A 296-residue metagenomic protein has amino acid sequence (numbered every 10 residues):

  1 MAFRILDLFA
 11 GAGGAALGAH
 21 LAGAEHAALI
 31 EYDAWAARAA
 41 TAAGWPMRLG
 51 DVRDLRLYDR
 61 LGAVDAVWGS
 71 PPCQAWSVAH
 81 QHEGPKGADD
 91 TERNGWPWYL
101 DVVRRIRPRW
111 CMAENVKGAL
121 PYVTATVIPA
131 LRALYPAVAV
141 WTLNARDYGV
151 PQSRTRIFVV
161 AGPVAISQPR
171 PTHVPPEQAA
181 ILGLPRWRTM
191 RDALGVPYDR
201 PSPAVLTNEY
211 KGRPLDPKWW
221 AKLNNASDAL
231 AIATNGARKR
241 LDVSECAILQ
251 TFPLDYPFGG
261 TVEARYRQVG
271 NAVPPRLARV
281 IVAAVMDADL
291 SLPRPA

Functional and structural regions predicted by a protein language model:
D7-A12: Class I SAM-dependent methyltransferase "Motif I" SAM/SAH-binding loop
E25-A28: Short beta-strand element of Class I
I30-A34, E114-N115: Conserved acidic E/D residue at the C-terminus of a beta-strand in Rossmann-like folds
A40-T41: Conserved SAM-binding loop
W45-D51: Conserved SAM-binding strand-loop segment of SAM-dependent methyltransferases
L55-A66, Q74-L230, P295: Class I S-adenosyl-L-methionine
P185-A296: C-terminal target-recognition/interaction regions appended to catalytic cores
